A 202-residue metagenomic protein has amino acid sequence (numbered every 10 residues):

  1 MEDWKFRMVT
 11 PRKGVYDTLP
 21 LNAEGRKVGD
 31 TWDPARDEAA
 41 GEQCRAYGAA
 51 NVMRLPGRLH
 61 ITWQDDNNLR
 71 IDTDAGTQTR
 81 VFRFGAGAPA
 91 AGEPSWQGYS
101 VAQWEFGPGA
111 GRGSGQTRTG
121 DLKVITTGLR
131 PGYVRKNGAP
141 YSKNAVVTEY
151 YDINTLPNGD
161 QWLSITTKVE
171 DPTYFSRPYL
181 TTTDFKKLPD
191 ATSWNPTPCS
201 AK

Functional and structural regions predicted by a protein language model:
M1-K202: PEST-like low-complexity, intrinsically disordered acidic/proline/serine-rich tracts that flank trafficking/processing
